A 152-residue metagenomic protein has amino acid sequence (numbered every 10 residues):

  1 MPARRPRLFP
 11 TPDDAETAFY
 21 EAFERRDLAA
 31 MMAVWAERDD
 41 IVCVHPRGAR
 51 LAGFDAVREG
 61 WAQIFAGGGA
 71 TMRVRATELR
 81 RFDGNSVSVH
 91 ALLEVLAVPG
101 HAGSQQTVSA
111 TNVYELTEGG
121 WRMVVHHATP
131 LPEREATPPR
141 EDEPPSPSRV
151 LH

Functional and structural regions predicted by a protein language model:
P2-A33, I41-H152: A beta-strand edge to alpha-helix "cap/lid" segment located at domain peripheries
A36: Short conserved AdoMet
